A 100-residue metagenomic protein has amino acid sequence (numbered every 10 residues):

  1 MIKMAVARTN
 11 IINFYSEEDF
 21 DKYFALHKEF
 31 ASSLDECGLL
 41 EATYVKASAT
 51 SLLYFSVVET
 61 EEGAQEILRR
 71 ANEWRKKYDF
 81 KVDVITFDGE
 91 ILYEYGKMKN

Functional and structural regions predicted by a protein language model:
M1-F55, E59-K76, F80-N100: Short S/T/G/P-rich N-terminal loop/turn motif that feeds into the first structured element of a domain
